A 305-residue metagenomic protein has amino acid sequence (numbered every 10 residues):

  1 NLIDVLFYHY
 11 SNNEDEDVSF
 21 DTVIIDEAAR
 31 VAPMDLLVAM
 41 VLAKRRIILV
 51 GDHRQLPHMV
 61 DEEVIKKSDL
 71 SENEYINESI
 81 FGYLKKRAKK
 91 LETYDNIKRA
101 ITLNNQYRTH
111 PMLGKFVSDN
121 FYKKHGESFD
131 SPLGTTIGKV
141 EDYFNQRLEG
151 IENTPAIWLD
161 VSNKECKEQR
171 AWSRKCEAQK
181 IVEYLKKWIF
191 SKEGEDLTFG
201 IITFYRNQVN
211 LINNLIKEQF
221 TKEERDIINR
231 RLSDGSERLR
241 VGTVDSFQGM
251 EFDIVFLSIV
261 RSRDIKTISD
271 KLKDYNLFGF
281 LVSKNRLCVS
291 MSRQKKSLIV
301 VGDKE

Functional and structural regions predicted by a protein language model:
L2-E305: Conserved helicase motor core of SF1/SF2 NTP-dependent helicases
